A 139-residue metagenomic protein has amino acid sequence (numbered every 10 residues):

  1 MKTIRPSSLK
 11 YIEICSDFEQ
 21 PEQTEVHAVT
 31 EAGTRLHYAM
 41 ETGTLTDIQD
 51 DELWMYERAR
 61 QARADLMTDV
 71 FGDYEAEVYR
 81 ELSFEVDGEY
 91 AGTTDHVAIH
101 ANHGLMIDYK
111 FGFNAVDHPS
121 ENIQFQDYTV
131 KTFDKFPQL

Functional and structural regions predicted by a protein language model:
M1-V26: C-terminal, charged and often intrinsically disordered regions of DNA end-processing helicases and nucleases
R5, Q49-D50, N122: Helix N-terminus capping/helix-initiation residues
Q20-P21, G43, A101: Generic hydrophobic alpha-helical membrane-span motif
V26-E85: A non-catalytic, helix-rich entry segment at domain boundaries
D73-L139: Mg2+/Mn2+-dependent nuclease catalytic core
